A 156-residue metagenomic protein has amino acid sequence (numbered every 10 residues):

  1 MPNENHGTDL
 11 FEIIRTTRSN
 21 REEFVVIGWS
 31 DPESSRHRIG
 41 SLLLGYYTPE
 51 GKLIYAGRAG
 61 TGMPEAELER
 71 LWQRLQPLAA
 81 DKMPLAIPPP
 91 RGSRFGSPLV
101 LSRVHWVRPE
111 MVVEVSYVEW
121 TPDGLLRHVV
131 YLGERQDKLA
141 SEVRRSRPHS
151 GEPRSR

Functional and structural regions predicted by a protein language model:
M1-R156: Catalytic cores of nucleic-acid ligases and guanylyltransferases
